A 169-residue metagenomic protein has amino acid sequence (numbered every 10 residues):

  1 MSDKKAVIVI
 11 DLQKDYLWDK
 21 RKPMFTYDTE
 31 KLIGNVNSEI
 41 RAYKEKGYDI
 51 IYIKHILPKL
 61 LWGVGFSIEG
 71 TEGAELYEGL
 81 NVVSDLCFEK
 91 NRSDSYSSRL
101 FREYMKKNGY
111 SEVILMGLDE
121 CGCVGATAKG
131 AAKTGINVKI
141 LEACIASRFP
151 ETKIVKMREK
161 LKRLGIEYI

Functional and structural regions predicted by a protein language model:
M1-S2, Y27: Intrinsic low-complexity, intrinsically disordered segments enriched in polar/basic residues
S2-A6, G34-A42, K46, V64-I169: Active-site-adjacent betaalpha module
V7-L12: N-terminal nucleotide-binding beta1-loop-alpha1 segment
Q13-D15, I56-L57, S93, D119: Catalytic metal-binding/acid-base residues of hydrolase active sites
D15-K20, H55-L60, Y77-C87: Short, basic/glycine-rich phosphate-binding loops at helix/coil junctions that contact nucleotide phosphates
R21-T29, V64-E69: Short glycine-enriched, charge-decorated loop/helix-capping segments at active-site entrances that position
Y43-P58: Von Willebrand factor
